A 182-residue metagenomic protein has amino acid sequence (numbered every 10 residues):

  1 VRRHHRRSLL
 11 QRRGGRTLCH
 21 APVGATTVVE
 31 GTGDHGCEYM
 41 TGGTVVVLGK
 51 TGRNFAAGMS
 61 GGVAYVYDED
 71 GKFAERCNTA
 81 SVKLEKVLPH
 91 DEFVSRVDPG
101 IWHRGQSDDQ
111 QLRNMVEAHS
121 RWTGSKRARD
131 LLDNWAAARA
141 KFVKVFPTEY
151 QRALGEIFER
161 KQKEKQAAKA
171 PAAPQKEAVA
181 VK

Functional and structural regions predicted by a protein language model:
V1-K182: Long, distal/terminal scaffolding or interaction modules with repetitive or compositionally biased sequence
